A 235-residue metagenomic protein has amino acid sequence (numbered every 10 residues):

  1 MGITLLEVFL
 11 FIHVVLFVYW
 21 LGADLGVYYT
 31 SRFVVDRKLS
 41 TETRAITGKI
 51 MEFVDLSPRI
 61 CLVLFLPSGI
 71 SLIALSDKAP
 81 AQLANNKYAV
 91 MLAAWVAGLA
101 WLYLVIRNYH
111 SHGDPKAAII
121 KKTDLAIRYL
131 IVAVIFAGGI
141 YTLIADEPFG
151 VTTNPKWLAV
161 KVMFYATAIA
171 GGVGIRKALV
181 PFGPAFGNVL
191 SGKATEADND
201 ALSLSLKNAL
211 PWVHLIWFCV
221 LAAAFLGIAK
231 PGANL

Functional and structural regions predicted by a protein language model:
M1-L235: Polytopic transmembrane helical bundles with strong interfacial aromatic enrichment
